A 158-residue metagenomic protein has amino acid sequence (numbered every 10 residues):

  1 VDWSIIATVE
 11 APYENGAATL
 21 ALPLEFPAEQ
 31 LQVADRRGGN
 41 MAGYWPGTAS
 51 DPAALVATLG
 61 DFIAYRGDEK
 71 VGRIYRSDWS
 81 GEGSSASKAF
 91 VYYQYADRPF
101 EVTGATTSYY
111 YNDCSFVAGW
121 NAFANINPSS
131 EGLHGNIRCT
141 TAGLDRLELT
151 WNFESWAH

Functional and structural regions predicted by a protein language model:
V1-S4: Short, ordered, surface-exposed loop/turn motifs in non-cytosolic proteins
A7-A11, N112-D113: Beta-strand-rich interaction surfaces with strong enrichment in secreted/lumenal proteins
A11-F26: Glycine-centered loop-to-beta-strand initiation motif
E25-R98: Long, low-complexity intrinsically disordered regions in eukaryotic proteins
E101-S115: Short acidic, Pro/Gly- and aromatic-enriched capping/linker segments at domain boundaries
H134-T141: Compositionally biased alpha-helical segments
T141-H158: Short, low-complexity, Pro/Ser/Thr/Gly-rich segments in the mature regions of secreted, periplasmic
